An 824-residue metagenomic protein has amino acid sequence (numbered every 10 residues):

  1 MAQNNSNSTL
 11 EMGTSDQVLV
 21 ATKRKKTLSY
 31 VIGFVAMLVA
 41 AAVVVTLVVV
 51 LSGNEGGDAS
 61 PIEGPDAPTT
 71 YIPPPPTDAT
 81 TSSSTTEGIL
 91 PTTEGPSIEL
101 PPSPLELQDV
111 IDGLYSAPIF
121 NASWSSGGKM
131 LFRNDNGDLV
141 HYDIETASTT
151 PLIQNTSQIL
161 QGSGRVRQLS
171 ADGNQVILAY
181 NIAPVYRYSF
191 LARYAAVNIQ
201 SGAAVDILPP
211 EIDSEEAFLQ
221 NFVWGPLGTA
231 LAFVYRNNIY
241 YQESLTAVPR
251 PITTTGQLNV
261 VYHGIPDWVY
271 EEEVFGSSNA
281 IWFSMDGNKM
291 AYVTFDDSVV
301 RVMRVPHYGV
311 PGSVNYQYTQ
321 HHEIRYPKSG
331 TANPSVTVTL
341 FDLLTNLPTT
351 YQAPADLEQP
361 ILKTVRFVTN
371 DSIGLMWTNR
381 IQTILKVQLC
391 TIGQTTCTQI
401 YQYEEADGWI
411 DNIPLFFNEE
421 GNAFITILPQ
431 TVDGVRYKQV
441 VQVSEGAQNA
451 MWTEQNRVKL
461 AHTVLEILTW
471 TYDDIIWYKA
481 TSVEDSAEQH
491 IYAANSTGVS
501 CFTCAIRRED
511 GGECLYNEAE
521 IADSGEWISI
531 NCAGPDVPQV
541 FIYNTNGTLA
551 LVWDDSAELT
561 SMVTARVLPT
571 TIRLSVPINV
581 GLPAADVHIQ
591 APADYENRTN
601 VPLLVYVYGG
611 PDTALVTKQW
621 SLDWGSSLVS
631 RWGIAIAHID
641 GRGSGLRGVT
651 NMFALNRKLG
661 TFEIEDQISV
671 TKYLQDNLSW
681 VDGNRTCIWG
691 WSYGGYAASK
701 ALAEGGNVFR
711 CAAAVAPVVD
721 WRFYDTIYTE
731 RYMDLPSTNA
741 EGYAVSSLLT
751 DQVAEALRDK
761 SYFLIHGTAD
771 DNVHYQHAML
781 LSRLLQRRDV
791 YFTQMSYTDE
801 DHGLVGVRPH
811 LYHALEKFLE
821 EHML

Functional and structural regions predicted by a protein language model:
G57-S97: Extracellular mucin-like PTS segments
V110, T503-L824: Serine-hydrolase catalytic core recognition
S116-S123, G128, F132-L139, T150 (+16 more regions): Non-catalytic accessory segments flanking enzyme active sites
P118-I119, S163-Q168, I265-D286, T337 (+2 more regions): Signature of short aromatic-glycine-proline-rich micro-motifs recurring in repeat-based ectodomains
L131-G137, D143, L169-D172, I177-Y188 (+14 more regions): Beta-strand C-termini and the immediately following turn/loop, strongest in propeller blades
I144-A147, I199-G202, S244-A247, L343-N346 (+4 more regions): Short loop/turn segments that connect beta-strands within beta-propeller blades
S148-A183, S189, A204-Q220, E404-D407: Blade-loop segments of beta-propeller domains
N181-R193, I252-I281, K289-N346, T350 (+2 more regions): Predominantly five- to eight-bladed beta-propeller fold
